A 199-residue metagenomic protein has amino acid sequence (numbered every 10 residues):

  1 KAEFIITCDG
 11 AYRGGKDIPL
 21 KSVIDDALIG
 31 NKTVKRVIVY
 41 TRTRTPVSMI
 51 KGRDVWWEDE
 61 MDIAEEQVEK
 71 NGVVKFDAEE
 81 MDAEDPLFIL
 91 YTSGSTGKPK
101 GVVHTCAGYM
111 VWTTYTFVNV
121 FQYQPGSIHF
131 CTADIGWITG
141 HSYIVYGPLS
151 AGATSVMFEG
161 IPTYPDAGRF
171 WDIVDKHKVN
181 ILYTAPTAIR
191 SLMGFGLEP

Functional and structural regions predicted by a protein language model:
K1, K32, H177: Active-site charged/polar residues at nucleotide-handling catalytic sites that mediate phosphoryl, nucleotidyl
K1-F4, S95-K100: Phosphate-binding active sites in nucleotide-utilizing proteins
F4-V23, R44-T45, F158-T163, V179-P199: Adenylate-forming
L28-T33, P199: Short, conserved loop/helix-junction motifs that constitute active-site signature segments in enzyme catalytic cores
N31-V37, A153: A short helix->loop->beta-strand "cap" motif at the edges of active sites that frequently abuts
I38-V39, T45, K51-Y91, K98 (+2 more regions): Conserved pre-ATP/AMP-binding loop-to-beta segment of ANL
G108-I128, I138-I181, F195-L197: Conserved AMP-binding/adenylation subdomain of ANL enzymes
D134: Residue(s) in the substrate-gating loop at a strand-loop-helix junction that position the organic substrate next
